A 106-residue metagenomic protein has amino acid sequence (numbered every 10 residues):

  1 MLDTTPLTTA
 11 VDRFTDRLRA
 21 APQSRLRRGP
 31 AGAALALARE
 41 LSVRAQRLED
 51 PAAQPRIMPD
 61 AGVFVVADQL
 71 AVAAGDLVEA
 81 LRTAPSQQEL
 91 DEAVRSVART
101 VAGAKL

Functional and structural regions predicted by a protein language model:
M1-S42, V97-G103: Short terminal alpha-helical segments
T4, Q23-A34, R56-V63, T83-D91: Alpha-helical rod/repeat scaffolding segments in eukaryotic adaptors/tethers and long-chain four-helix cytokines
F14, L18, L41-A45, A73-L77 (+1 more regions): Generic structural signal for hydrophobic core residues of well-folded globular domains
G32-L35, R39, F64-G75: Non-catalytic, well-ordered alpha-helical scaffold segments
V43-A61: Short, solvent-exposed, charged loop/turn and helix-capping segments that join or cap alpha-helices on peripheral
D68-L106: Amphipathic alpha-helical binding modules
